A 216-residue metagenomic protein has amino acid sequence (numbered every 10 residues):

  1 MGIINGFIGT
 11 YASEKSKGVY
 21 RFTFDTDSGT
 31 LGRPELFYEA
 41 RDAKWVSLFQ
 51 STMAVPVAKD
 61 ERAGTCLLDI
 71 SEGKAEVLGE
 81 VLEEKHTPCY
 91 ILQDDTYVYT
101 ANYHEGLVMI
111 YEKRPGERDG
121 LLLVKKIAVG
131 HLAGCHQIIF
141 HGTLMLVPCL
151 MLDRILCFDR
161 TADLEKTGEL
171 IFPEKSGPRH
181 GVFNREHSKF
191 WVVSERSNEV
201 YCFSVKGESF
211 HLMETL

Functional and structural regions predicted by a protein language model:
I8-S13, V55-K59, T100-H104, V147-M151 (+1 more regions): Conserved beta-strand positions in repeat-built beta-propeller and related beta-rich domains
K15-R21, R62-L67, L107-E112, R154-C157 (+1 more regions): Structural motif
F22-G29, L67-K74, Y111-D119, D159-D163 (+1 more regions): Short loop/turn segments immediately following beta-strands, especially the blade-tip and inter-blade linker loops
G32-E39, E76-L82, L122-V129, E165-F172 (+1 more regions): A short beta-strand motif characteristic of beta-propeller blades
R33-D95: Blade-loop segments of beta-propeller domains
A40-S51, E84-D95, A128-L144, F172-K189: Beta-rich, blade/repeat-based domains predominating in secreted/periplasmic proteins but also intracellular
A75-H141: Asp-box/WD-like beta-propeller blade repeats and closely related beta-sheet repeat scaffolds
L146-V200: Loop-centered beta-sheet repeat module
